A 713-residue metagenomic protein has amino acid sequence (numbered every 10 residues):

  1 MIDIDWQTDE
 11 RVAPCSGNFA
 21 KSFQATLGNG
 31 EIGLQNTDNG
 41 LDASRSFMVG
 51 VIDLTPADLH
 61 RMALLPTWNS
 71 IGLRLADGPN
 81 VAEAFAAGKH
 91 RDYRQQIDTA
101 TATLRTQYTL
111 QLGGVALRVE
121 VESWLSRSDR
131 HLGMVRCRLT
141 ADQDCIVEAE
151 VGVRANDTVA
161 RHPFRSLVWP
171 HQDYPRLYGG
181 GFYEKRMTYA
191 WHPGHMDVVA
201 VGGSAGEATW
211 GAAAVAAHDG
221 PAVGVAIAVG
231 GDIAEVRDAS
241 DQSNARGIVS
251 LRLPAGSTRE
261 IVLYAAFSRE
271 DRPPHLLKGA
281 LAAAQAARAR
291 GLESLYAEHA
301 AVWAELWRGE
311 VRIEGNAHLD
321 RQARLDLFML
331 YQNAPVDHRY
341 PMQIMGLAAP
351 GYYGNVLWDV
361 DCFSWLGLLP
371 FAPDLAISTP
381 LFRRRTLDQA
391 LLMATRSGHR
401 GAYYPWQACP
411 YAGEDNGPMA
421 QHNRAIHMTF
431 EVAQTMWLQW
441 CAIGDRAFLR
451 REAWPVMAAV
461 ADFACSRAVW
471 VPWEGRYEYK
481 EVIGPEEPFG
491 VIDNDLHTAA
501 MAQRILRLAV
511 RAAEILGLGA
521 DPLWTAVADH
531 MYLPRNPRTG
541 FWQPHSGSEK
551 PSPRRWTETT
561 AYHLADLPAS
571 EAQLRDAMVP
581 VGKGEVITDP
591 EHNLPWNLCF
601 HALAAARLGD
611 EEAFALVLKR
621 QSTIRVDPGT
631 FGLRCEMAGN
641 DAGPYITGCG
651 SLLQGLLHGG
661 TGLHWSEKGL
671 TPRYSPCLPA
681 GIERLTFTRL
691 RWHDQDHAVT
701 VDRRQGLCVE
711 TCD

Functional and structural regions predicted by a protein language model:
M1-Y352, D713: Acidic/polar, glycine-enriched structural segments that form the non-catalytic walls/loops of the carbohydrate-binding
G50-R118, E612-D713: Non-catalytic C-terminal accessory modules of carbohydrate-active enzymes
S70, N80-A86, L319, A323-R324 (+1 more regions): Carboxylate/His-rich catalytic cores and anion/metal-binding grooves
R269, A348-V356, A402-W454, D462-W524 (+2 more regions): The feature captures the catalytic groove of carbohydrate-active enzymes
L295-G309, I313-H318, D337-M345, T379-P380 (+5 more regions): Short coil/turn segments at secondary-structure boundaries
L325-V336, R385, Q389-L392, Y403-C409 (+4 more regions): Glycine-rich, acidic and aromatic/proline-enriched surface loops and short helix-turn segments that act as binding
V336-A349, L391-P405, S466-I483, Y532-P544 (+2 more regions): Glycine- and aromatic-rich loop/turn segments at beta-sheet edges
V356-L387, Q434, L438-A442, R451 (+4 more regions): Active-site core of glycosidic bond-cleaving carbohydrate-active enzymes
